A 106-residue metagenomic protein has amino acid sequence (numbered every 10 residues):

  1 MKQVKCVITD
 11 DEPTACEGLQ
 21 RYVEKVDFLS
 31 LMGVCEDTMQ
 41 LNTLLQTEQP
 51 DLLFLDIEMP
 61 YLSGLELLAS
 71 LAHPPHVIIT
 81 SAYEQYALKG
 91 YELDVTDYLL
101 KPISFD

Functional and structural regions predicted by a protein language model:
M1-Q3, P74: A structure-centric signal for secondary-structure junctions around beta-strands
Q3-T14, L19-V23, L53: Conserved acidic segment of CheY-like receiver
C6, L31-M32, V77: Hydrophobic/aromatic residues located in beta-strands of well-ordered beta-sheets within soluble catalytic
E17, D27, I79-A82: Conserved coupling/switch loop of ABC ATPases
V23, D27, L71: Active-site catalytic pocket residues across diverse enzymes, especially alpha/beta-hydrolases
F28-D37, L44: Short hydrophobic/Thr-rich beta-strand motif most characteristic of the beta2 strand and flanking loop of CheY-like
N42-D106: CheY-like receiver
